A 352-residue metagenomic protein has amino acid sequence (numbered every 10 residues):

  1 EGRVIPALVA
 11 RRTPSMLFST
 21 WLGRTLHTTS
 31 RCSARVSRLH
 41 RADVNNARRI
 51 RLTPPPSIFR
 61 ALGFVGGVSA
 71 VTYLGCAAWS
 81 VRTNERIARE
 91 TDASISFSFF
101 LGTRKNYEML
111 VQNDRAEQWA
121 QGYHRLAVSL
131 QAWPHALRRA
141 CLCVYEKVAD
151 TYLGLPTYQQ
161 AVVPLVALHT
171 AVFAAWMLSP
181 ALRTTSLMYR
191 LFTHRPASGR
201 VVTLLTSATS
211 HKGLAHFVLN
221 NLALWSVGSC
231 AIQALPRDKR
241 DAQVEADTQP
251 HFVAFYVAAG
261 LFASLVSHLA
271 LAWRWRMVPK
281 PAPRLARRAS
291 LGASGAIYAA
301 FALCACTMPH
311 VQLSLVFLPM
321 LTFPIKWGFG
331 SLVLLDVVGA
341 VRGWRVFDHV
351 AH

Functional and structural regions predicted by a protein language model:
E1-T53: N-terminal chloroplast transit peptides
R41-H352: A detector for small-residue-rich transmembrane helices and their helix-helix packing motifs
